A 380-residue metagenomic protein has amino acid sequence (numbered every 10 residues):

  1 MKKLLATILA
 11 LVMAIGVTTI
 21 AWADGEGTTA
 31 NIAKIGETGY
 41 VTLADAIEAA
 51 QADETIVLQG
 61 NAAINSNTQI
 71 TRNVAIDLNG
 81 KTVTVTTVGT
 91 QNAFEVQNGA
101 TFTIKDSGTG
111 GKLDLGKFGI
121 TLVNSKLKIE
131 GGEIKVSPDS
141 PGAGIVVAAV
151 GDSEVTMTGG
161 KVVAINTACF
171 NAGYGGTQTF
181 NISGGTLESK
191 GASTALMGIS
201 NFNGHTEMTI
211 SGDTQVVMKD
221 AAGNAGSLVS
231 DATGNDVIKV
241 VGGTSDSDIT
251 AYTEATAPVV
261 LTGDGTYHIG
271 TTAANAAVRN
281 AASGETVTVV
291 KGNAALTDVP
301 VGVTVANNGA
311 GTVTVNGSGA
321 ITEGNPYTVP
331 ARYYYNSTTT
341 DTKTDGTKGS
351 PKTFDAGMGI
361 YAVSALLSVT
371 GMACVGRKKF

Functional and structural regions predicted by a protein language model:
M1-A23, K379-F380: Sec-dependent, cleavable N-terminal signal peptides
I15-A30, K348-G357: Sec-dependent signal peptide cleavage junction
G27-V57, V259-T288: Acidic Gly/Asp/Thr-rich repetitive segments characteristic of extracellular carbohydrate-active and adhesion proteins
A49-A63, V74-K81, N280-A295, T304-G309: Glycine-rich repeat segments that build the extracellular carbohydrate-interaction surface of secreted and virion
A63-A75, T84-D106, D114-K128, D139-D152 (+4 more regions): Extracellular beta-strand-rich solenoid/capping regions of secreted or surface-exposed proteins that bind or remodel
G80-T90, K105-K117, E130-G142, E154-N166 (+3 more regions): Beta-strand-rich solenoid/repeat architectures in extracellular/passenger domains of polysaccharide-targeting enzymes
V315-T353: C-terminal low-complexity, Ser/Thr- and acidic/Pro-rich disordered "stalk" regions positioned immediately N-terminal
G357-K378: A cross-kingdom C-terminal cell-surface attachment/processing module
